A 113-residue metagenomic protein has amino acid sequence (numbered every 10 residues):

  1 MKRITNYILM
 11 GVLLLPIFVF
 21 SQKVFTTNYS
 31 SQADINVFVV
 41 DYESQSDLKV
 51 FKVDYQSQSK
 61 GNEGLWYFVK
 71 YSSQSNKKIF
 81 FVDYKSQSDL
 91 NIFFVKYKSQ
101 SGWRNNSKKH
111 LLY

Functional and structural regions predicted by a protein language model:
M1-K23: Bacterial Sec-dependent N-terminal signal peptides
F20-Y113: Repetitive, compositionally biased segments used for assembly/scaffolding
